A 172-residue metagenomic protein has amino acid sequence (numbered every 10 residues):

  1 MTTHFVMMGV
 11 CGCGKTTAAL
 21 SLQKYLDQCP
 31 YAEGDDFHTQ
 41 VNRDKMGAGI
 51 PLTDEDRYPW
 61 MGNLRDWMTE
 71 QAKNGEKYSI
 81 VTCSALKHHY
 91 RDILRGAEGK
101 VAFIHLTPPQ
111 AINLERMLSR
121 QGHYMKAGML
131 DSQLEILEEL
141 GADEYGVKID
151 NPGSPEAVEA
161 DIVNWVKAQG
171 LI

Functional and structural regions predicted by a protein language model:
M7: Hydrophobic anchor at the beta1->P-loop junction of P-loop NTPases
V10: P-loop (Walker A) phosphate-binding loop of NTP-binding proteins
C13: ATP-binding Walker
T16: Walker A/P-loop
L20-D66: Conserved substrate/cofactor phosphate-moiety recognition/catalytic segment in nucleotide-dependent phosphotransferases
E55-G99, L106: Glycine-rich phosphate-binding loop used to anchor ATP phosphates in small-molecule kinases, encompassing both
E98-M117: Conserved phosphate-donor/acceptor-positioning beta-strand/loop module used by diverse small-molecule
S119-I162, Q169: Small-molecule kinase domains that catalyze NTP-dependent phosphoryl transfer to phosphate-bearing small molecules
